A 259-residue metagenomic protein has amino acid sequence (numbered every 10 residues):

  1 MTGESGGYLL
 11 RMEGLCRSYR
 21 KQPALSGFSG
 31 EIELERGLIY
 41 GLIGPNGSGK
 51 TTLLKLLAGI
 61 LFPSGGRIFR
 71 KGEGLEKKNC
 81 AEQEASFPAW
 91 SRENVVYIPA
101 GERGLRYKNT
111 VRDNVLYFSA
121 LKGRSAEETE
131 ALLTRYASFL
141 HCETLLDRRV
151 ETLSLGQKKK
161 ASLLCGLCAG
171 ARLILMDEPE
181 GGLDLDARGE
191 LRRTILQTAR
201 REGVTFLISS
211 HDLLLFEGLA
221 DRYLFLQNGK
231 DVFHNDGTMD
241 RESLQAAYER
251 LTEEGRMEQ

Functional and structural regions predicted by a protein language model:
I43-P45: The feature captures the beta-strand-to-loop junction immediately N-terminal to the Walker
A58: Helix-to-loop junction immediately C-terminal to a conserved catalytic motif
G66-R92: Conserved ABC transporter NBD signature motif
N109-L121: Q-loop/switch helix immediately C-terminal to the Walker
L116, E128-L145: Conserved ABC ATPase "signature" region
R149-L153: Conserved ABC ATPase signature
I174-E178: Catalytic Walker B motif of ABC-type/P-loop ATPase nucleotide-binding domains
S209-H211: H-loop/switch region of ABC-family ATPase nucleotide-binding domains
